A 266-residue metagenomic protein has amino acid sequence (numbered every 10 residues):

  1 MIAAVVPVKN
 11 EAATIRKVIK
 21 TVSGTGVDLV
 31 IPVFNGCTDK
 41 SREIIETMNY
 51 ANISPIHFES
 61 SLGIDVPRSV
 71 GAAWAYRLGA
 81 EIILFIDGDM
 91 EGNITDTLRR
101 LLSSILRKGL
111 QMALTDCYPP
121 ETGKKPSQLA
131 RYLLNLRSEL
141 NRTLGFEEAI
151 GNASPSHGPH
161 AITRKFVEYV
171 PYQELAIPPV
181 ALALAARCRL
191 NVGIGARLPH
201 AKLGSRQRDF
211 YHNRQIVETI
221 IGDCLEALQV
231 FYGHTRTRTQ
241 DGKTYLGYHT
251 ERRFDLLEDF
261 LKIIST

Functional and structural regions predicted by a protein language model:
I2-A3, L29, V180: Cell-envelope/extracellular polymer assembly enzymes that use nucleotide-activated donors
K9-G24: Short, well-formed alpha-helical segments that are part of the catalytic scaffolds of diverse glycosyltransferases
F34-E43: A conserved acidic beta->alpha catalytic loop
E59-L78: Glycine-rich, basic loop-to-helix element that forms the pyrophosphate-binding segment of sugar-nucleotide handling
A80-N93: Short beta-strand-to-loop acidic/aromatic patch adjacent to the donor-nucleotide binding site
D96-A161: Acceptor/aglycone-binding surface of glycosyltransferases and processive sugar-polymer synthases
N135-D223: Conserved catalytic loops of nucleotide-sugar-dependent glycosyltransferases that act on lipid-linked
R187-T266: C-terminal catalytic/acceptor-binding lobe
